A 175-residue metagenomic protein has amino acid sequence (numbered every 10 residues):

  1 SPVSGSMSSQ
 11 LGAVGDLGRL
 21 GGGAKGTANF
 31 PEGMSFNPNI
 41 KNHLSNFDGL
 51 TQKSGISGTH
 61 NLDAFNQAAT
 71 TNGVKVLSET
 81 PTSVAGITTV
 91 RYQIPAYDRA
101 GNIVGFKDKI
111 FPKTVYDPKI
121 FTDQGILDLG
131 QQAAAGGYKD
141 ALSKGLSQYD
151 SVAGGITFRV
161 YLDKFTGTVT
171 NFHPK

Functional and structural regions predicted by a protein language model:
S1-D98, T170-P174: Low-complexity, glycine/serine/proline-rich disordered segments that function as export/translocation leaders
S6, N29, G33, P81 (+5 more regions): Generic structural signal for short, flexible, solvent-exposed coil/loop and linker residues
F30, F36, F47, F65 (+7 more regions): Phenylalanine-focused residue identity feature
P81-K139: Long, charged/polar, surface-exposed segments that mediate recognition or autoinhibition
A134-K175: Active-site or metal-binding loop neighborhoods of secreted/extracellular toxin and effector enzymes
